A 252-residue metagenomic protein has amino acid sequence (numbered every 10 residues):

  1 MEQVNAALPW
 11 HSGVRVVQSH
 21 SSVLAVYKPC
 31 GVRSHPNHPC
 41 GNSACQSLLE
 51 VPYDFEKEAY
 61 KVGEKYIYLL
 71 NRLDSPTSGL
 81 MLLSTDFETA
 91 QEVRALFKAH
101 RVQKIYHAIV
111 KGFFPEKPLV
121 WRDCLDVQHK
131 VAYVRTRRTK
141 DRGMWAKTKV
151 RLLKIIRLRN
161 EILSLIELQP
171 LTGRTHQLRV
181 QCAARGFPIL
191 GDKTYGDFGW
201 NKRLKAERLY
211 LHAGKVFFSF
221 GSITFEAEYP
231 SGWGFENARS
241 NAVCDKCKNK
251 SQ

Functional and structural regions predicted by a protein language model:
M1-V23, P29-P36, R159-N160, T175-Q252: Pseudouridine synthases involved in rRNA/tRNA modification
N5, N71-R72, T139-R142, K205-R208: Short Gly/Pro-enriched turn/cap motifs at secondary-structure boundaries
S22, T77-S78, V102-Y106, K117 (+6 more regions): A generic structural signal for short beta-strands and their flanking turns/coil linkers
Y27, L82, A108, V150 (+2 more regions): Residue-level signal for inorganic ion chemistry
V32-D54, E92, V110-S164, V180 (+1 more regions): Glycine- and acidic-residue-rich catalytic/RNA-contacting loop of pseudouridine synthases
Q46-L49, Y60-Y66: An N-terminal domain-cap segment
V62-A99: Glycine/acidic-rich beta-strand-loop module
L83-S84, I109-K111, Q169: Short hydrophobic/aromatic beta-strand micro-patches that form the beta-sheet surface supporting nucleotide- or nucleic
